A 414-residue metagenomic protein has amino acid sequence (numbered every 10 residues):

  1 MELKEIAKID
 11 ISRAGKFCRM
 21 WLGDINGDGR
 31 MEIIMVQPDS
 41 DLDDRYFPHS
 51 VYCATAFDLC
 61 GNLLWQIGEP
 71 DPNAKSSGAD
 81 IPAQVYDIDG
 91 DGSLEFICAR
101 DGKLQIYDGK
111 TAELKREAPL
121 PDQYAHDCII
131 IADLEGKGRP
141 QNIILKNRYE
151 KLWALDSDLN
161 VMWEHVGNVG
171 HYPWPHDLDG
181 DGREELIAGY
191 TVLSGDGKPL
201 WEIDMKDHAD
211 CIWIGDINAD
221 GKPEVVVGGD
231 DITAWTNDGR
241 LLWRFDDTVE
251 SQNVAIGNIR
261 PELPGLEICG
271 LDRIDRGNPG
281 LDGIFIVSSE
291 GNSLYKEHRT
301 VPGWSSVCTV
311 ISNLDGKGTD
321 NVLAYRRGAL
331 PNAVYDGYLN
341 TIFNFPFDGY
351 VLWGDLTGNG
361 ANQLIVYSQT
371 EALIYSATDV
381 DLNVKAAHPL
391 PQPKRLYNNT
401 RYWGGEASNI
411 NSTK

Functional and structural regions predicted by a protein language model:
M1-K414: Beta-propeller-forming repeat regions
